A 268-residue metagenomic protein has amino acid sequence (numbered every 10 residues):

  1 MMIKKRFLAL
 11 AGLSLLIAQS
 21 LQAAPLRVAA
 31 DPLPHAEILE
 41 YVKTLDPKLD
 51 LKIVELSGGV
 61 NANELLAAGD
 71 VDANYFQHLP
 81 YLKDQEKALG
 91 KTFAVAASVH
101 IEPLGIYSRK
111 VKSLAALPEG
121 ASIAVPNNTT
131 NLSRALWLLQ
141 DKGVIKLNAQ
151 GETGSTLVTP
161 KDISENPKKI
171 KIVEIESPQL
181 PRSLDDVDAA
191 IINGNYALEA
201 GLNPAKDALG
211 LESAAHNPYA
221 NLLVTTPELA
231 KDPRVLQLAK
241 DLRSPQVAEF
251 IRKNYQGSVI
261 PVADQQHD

Functional and structural regions predicted by a protein language model:
A29-K52, L65: Short, polar/charged alpha-helical segment
L33, S57-G59, N74-K83, H100 (+3 more regions): Beta->alpha turn/N-cap motifs
V54-E64, E152-R182: Short helix-initiation/N-cap motifs at beta->coil->alpha
A67-Q77, A121, V144, K168-I170 (+1 more regions): Alpha-to-beta junction loops
D84-A96, R109-V111, L184-D186, I191 (+1 more regions): Ligand-binding "clamshell"
A96-K146, A248: A conserved helix-loop-strand patch within extracytoplasmic ligand-binding domains of the periplasmic binding
A97-S108, L198-K240, V259-D268: Periplasmic-binding protein-like
S133-Q140, L242-V262: Periplasmic-binding protein-like
